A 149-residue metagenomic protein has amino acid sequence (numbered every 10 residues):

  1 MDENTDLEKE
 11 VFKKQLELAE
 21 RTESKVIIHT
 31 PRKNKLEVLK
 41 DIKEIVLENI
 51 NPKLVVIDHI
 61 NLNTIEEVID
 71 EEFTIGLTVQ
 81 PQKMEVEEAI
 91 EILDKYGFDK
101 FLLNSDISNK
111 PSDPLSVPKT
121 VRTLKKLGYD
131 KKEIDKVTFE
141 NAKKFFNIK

Functional and structural regions predicted by a protein language model:
M1-N63: Divalent metal-binding pocket/active-site signature
T5-K13, L36, K83, P114 (+2 more regions): Non-membrane alpha-helical structural segments and their capping/turn regions in soluble enzymes
A19, I75, D106, I134 (+1 more regions): Divalent metal-coordination and catalytic microenvironments
K25, V46-K53, I69-G76, Y96-K100: Glycine-enriched alpha-helix->loop->beta-strand junction motifs that scaffold or abut catalytic
P31-K33, I60-N63, T78-Q82, D106-K110: Active-site beta-loop-alpha junctions enriched in small/polar residues
L36-K43, V68-D70, E85-L93, N109-T123: Histidine/acidic-residue-rich catalytic or RNA/ligand-binding cores of hydrolases and nuclease-related proteins
F98-P114: Short acidic/histidine-rich active-site segments
P118-K149: Mid-to-C-terminal alpha-helical segments outside catalytic/metal-binding sites
